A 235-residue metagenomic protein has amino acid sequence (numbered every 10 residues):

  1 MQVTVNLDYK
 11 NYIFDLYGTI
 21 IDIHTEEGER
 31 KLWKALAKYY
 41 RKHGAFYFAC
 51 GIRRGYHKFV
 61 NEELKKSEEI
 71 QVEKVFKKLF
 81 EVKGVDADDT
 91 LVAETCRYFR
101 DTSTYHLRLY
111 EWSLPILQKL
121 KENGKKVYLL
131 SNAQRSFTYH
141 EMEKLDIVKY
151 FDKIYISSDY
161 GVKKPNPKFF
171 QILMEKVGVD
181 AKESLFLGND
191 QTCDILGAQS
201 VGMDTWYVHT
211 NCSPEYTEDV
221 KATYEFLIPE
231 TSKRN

Functional and structural regions predicted by a protein language model:
M1-Y12, D22-I23, F46-Y47, T90 (+3 more regions): Asp-based, Mg2+/Mn2+-dependent phosphohydrolase catalytic module
V3-E111, P115: N-terminal helical cap/lid subdomain that shapes the substrate entry/recognition surface in HAD-like hydrolases
